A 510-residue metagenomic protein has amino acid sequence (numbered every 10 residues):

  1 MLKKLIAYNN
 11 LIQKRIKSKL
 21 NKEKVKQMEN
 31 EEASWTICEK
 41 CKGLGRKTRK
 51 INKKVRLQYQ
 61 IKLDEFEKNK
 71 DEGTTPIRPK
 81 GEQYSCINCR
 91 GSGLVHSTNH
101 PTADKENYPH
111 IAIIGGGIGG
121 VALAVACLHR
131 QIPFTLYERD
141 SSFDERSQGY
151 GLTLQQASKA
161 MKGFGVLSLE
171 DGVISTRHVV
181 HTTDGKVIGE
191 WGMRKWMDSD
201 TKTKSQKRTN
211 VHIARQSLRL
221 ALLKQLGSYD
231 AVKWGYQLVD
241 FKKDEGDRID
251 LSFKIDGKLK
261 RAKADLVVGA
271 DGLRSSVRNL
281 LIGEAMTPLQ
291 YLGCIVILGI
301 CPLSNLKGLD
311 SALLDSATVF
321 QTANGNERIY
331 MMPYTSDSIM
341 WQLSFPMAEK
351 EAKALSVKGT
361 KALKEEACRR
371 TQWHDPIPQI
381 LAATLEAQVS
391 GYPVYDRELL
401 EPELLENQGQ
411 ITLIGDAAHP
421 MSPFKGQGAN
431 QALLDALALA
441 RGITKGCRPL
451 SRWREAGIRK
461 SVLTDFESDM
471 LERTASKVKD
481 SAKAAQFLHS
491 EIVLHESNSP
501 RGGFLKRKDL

Functional and structural regions predicted by a protein language model:
L2-N9, Q13-E39, R46-Q58, K62-R90 (+5 more regions): C-terminal helical "tail/cap" subdomain of flavin- and related membrane-associated enzymes
K62-K68, S141-Q225: Active-site-adjacent segment of FAD-dependent monooxygenases/related oxidoreductases
Y108, Q131, S175-T176, Y229-D230 (+1 more regions): Short, well-ordered alpha-helix to beta-strand connector turns
Y108-H110, G235: Phosphate-coordination loops involved in phosphoryl transfer and adenosine-cofactor binding
I113-P133, Y137, V268-G269, I297 (+2 more regions): Conserved mid-domain beta->alpha element of the FAD-binding
G119, S142, R274: Conserved Rossmann-like nucleotide-cofactor binding loop
R146-Y150, K353-K358, K425-G428: Short, solvent-exposed loop/turn segments at secondary-structure boundaries
V187, R208-T209, I213, R219-E386: Conserved FAD-binding catalytic core of PHBH/FMO-like flavoproteins
